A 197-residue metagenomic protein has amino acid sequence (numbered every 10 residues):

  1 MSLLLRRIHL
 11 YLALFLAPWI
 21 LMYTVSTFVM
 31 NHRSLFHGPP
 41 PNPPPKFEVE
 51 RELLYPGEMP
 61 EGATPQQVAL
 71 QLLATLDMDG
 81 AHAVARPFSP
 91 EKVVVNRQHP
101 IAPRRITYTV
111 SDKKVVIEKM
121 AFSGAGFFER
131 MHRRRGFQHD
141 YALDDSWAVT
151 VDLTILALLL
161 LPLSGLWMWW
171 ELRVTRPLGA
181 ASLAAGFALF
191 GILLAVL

Functional and structural regions predicted by a protein language model:
M1-P43, D145-L197: Internal alpha-helical transmembrane segments
S2, Q66-L73, A125, E129: Generic detector of well-ordered alpha-helical segments enriched in charged/polar residues, highlighting helical
A13-T27, L76-A85, V110-K114: Short charge-dense sequence patches
P18, E58-G62, E118: Generic detection of long, well-ordered alpha-helical segments
V29, P43-K46, E61-P65, Y108-T109 (+4 more regions): Surface-exposed beta-strand edges and their flanking turn/coil or helix-capping segments
G38-P103: Membrane-proximal low-complexity regions enriched in glycine and acidic/polar residues
A74-M78, R134-F137, L159, L172: A structural signal for alpha-helix termini and helix-coil/disorder junctions
H99-I155: Extended, hydrophilic extramembrane loops/domains of integral membrane proteins
